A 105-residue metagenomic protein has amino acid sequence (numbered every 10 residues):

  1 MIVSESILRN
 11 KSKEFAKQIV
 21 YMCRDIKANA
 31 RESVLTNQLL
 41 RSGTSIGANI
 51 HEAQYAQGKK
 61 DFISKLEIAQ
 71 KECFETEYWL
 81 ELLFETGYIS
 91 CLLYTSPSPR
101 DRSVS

Functional and structural regions predicted by a protein language model:
I2, I7-R41: N-terminal first-folded block
S12, L39-I46, A69-T76, R100: Alpha-helical transition-metal enzyme core signature, strongest for iron centers
C23-K27, G47, H51-Q54, E81-F84: A structural signal for long alpha-helical coiled-coils and helix-turn connectors that form the cytosolic signaling
L35, K65, L93: DHp/HisKA histidine-phosphotransfer helix
N49-K65: Acidic/His metal-coordination segments adjacent to aromatic residues that form catalytic metal sites in metalloenzymes
S64-I89: Mid-chain, well-packed structural core segment of small domains
Y94-D101: Conserved small/polar residues in nucleotide/adenosyl-binding loops
